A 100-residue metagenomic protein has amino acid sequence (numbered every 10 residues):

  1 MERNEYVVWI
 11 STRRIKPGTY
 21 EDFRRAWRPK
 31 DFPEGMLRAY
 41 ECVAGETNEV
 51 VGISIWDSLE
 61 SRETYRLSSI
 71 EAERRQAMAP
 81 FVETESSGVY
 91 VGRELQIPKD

Functional and structural regions predicted by a protein language model:
M1-A72, A77-D100: Short S/T/G/P-rich N-terminal loop/turn motif that feeds into the first structured element of a domain
